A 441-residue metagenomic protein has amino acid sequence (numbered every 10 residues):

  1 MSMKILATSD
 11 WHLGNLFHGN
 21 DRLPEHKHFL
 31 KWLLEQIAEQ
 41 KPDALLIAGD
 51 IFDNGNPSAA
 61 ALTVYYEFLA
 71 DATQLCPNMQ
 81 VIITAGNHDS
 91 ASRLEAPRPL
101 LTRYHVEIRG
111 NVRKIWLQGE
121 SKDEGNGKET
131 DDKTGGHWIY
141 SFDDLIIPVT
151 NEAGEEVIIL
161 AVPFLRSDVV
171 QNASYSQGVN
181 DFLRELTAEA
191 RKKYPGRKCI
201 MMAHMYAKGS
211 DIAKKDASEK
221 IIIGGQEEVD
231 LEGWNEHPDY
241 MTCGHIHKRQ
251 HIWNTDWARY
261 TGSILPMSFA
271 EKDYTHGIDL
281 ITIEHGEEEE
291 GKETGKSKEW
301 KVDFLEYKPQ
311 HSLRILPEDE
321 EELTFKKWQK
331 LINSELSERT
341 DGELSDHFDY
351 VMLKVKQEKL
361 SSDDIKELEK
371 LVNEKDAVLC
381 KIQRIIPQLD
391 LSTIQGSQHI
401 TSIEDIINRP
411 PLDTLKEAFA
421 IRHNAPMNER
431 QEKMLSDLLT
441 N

Functional and structural regions predicted by a protein language model:
M1-A70, Q74-N78, M201, D437 (+1 more regions): N-terminal active-site segment of His-dependent metallophosphoesterases
H12, P42-A60, C76-S92, Y206-Q226: Active-site neighborhood of divalent metal-dependent phosphoester/pyrophosphate hydrolases
G14-N15, D53-N56, A85-L94, W116 (+4 more regions): Active-site environment of divalent metal-dependent phosphoester hydrolases
H18, I51-F68, A85-Y104, R109-G110 (+3 more regions): Metal-dependent catalytic neighborhoods of phosphoester/phosphodiester hydrolases
Y104-G225: Conserved catalytic scaffold of divalent metal-dependent phosphoesterases
E120-E124, E129-G136, F142-A153, Y260-S337: Binuclear metal-dependent phosphoesterase catalytic core
K208-G209, A213-E287: Conserved beta-sheet core of the metallophosphoesterase superfamily
I283-N441: Accessory, non-catalytic peripheral segments of nucleic-acid enzymes
